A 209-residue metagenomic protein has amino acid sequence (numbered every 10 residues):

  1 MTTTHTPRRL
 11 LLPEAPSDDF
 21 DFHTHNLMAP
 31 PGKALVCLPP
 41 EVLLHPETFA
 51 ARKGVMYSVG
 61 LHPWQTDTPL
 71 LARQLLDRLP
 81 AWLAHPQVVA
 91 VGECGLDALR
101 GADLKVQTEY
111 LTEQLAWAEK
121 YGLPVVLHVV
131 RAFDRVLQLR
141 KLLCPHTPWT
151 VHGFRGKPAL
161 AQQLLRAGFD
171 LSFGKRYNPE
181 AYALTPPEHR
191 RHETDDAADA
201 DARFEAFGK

Functional and structural regions predicted by a protein language model:
M1-K209: Mid-domain alpha/beta scaffold segments of enzyme catalytic cores
